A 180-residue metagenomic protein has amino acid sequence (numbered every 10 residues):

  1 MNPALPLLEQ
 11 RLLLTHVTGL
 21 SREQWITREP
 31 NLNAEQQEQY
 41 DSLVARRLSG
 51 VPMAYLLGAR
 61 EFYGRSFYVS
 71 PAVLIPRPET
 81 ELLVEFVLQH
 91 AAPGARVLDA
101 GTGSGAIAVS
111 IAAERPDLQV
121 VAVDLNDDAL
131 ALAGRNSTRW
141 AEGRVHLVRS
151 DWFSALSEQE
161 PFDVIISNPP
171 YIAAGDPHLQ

Functional and structural regions predicted by a protein language model:
M1-L57: N-terminal auxiliary segments of SAM/dcSAM-dependent transferases
N2-L5, V17-T18, A91, R115 (+1 more regions): A broad structural signal for alpha-helix termini and local helix breaks/kinks
N2-P3, L88, T138, F162: A general structural signal for alpha-helical elements within enzymatic catalytic domains
Q10-R11, Y40, M53, S104 (+3 more regions): A general structural signal for well-ordered alpha-helical segments in protein cores
S42-R115, V120-R135, S154: SAM-dependent Rossmann-like transferase core, predominantly class I methyltransferases with a strong bias toward
E114-Q180: S-adenosylmethionine
